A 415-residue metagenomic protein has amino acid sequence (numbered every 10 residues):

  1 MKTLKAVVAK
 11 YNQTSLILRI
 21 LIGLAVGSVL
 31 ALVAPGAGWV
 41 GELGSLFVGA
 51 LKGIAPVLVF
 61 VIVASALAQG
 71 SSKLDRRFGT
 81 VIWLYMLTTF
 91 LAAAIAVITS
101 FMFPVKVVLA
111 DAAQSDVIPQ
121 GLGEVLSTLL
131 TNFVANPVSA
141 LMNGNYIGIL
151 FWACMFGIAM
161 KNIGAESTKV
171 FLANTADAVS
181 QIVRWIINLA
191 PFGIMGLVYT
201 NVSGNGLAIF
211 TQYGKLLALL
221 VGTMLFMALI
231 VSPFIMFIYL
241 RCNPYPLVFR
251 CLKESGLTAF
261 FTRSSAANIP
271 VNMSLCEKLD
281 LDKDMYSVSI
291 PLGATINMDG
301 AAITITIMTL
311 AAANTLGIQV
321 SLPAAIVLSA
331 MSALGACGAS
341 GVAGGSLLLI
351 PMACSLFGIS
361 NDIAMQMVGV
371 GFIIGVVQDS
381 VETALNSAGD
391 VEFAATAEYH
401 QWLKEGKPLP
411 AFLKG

Functional and structural regions predicted by a protein language model:
V7-V33, S45-L51, R76-L247, K407-G415: Signature of multi-pass transmembrane helix bundles
W39-V40, D75, L207-K215, C242-R250 (+2 more regions): Membrane-water interface of transmembrane alpha-helices in multipass transporters/channels
A50, M86-F90, A94, V221-L225 (+4 more regions): Hydrophobic transmembrane alpha-helical segments of multi-pass transport and channel proteins
L58, G193, S264-N272, A302-M308 (+2 more regions): Transmembrane helix boundary and interhelical junction motifs in multipass membrane proteins
L67-R76, N162-E166, N205, R241-P244 (+4 more regions): Juxtamembrane helix-boundary/capping and inter-helix hinge elements in multi-pass membrane proteins
K73-V81, Q181-N188, K278-A294, L322-P323 (+2 more regions): Membrane-interface alpha-helices at helix entry/exit sites of multi-pass transporters
E254-A336, F393-A394, K407-K414: Helix-loop-helix junctions within the multi-pass membrane cores of secondary transporters/permeases
I307-G415: Transmembrane alpha-helical segments and their short flanking loops that form helix-hairpins/helix-helix interfaces
